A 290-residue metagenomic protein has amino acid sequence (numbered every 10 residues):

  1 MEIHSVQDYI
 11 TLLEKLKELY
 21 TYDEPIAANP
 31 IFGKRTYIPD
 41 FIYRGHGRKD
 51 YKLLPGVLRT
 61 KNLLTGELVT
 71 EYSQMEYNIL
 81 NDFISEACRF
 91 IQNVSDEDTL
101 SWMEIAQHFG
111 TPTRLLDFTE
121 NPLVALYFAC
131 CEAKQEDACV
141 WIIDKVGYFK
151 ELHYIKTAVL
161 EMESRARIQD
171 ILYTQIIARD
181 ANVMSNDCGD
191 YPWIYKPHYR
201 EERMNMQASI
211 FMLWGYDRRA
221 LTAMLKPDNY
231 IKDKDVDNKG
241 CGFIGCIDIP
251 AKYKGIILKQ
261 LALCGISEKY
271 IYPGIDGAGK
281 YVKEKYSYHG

Functional and structural regions predicted by a protein language model:
M1-G290: Catalytic-core elements of nucleic-acid end-processing and repair enzymes
